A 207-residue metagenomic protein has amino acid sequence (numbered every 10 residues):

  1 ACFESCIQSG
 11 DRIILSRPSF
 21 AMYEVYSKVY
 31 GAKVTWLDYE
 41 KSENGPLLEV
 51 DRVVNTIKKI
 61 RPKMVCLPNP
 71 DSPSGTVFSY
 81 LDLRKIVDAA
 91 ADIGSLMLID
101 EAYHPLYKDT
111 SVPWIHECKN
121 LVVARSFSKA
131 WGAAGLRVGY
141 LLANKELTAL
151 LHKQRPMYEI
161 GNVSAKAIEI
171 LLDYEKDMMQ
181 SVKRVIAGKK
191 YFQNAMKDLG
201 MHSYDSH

Functional and structural regions predicted by a protein language model:
A1-R12: Phosphate-binding glycine-rich loop
R17, W36-K41, E101, R125: Short beta->alpha connector loops at strand-helix junctions that form conserved, small/polar/Pro-enriched
F20-M22: Conserved coil-to-alpha-helix start sites within the AMP-binding
E24, N120-Y204: PLP-dependent aminotransferase class I/II
K28, L47-I60, P73-A130: Active-site pre-lysine segment of PLP-dependent enzymes
Y30-V34: A short helix-loop-beta submotif of the ANL/AMP-binding
T35-D38, K63-D71, M97-I99, Y204-H207: Short beta-strands and strand-loop turn motifs
